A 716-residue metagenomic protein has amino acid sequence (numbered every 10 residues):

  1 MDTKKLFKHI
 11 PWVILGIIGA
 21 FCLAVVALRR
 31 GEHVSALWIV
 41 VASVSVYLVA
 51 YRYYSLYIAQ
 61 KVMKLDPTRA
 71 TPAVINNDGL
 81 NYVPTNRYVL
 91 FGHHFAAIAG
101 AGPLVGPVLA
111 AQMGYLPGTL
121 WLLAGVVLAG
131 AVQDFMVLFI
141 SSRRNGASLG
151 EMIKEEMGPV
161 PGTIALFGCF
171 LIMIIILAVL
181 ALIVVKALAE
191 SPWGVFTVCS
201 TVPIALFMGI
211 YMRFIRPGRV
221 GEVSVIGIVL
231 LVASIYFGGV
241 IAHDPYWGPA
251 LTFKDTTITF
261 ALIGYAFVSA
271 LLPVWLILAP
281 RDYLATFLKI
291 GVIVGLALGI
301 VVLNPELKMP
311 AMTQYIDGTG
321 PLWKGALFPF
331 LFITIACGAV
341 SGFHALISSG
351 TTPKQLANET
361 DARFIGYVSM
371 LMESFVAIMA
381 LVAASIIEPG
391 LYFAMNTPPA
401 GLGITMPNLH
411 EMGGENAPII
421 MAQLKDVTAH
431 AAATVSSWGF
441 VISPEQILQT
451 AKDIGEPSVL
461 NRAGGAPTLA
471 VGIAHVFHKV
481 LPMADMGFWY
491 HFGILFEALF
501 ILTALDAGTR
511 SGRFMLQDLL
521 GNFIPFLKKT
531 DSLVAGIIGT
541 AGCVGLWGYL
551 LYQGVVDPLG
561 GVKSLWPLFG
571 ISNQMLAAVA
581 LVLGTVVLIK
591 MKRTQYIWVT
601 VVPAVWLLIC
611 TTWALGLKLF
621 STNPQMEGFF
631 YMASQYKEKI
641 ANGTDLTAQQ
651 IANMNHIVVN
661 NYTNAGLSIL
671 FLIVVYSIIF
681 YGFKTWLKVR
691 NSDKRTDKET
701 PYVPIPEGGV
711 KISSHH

Functional and structural regions predicted by a protein language model:
M1-G16, V49-L104, T286, G325-F330: Membrane-interface "cap" regions at the ends of multi-pass membrane proteins
A24-R30, S35, Y82-R144, E155-P159 (+9 more regions): Membrane-interface helix-loop-helix modules in multi-pass membrane proteins
E32-R52, L56, A110-I140, G150 (+3 more regions): Extracellular loop-to-transmembrane helix junctions
L56-V83, L109, L123, V132-P161 (+6 more regions): Flexible loop linkers connecting adjacent transmembrane helices in multi-pass alpha-helical membrane transporters
G92-I98, G125-N145, L149-V223, L230-L262 (+3 more regions): Helix-loop-helix module between adjacent transmembrane segments
E156-I174, G366-F375, A463-G465, M483-G493 (+3 more regions): Loop-to-transmembrane helix boundary motifs in multi-pass membrane proteins
E190, G209, R213, V229-F260 (+5 more regions): Hydrophobic alpha-helical segments and their helix-loop junctions in multi-pass secondary transporters
I300-I316, L371-G472, A507, Y549-D557: Extracellular/periplasmic helix-exit of transmembrane alpha-helices
